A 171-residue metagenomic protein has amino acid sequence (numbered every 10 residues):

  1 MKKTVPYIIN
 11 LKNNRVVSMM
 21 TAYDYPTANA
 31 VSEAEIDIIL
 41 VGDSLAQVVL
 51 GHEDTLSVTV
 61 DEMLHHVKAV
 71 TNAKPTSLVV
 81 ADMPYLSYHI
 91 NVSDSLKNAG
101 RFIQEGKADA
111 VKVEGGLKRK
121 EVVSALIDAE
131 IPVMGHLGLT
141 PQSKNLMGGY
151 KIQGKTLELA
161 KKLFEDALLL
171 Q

Functional and structural regions predicted by a protein language model:
K2-Q171: Alpha/beta enzyme core
